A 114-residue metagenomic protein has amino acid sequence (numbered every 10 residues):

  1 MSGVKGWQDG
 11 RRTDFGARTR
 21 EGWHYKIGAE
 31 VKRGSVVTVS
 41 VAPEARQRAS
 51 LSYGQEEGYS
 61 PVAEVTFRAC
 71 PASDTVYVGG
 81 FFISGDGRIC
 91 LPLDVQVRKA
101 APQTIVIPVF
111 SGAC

Functional and structural regions predicted by a protein language model:
M1-C114: Non-catalytic macromolecular-recognition regions in eukaryotic signaling proteins
